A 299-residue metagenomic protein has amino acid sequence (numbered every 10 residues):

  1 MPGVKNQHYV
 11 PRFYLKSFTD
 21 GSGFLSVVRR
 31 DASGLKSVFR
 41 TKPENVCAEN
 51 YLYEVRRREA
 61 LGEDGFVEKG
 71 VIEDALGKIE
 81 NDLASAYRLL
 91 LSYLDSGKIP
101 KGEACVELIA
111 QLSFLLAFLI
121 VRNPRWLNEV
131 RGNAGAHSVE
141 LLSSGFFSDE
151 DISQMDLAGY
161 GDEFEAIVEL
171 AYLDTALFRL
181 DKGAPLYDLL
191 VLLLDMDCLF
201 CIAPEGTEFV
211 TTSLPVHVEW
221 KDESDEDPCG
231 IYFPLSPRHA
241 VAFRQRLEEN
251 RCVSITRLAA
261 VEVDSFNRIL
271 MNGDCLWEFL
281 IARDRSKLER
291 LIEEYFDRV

Functional and structural regions predicted by a protein language model:
M1-N6, V10-V299: Alpha-helical structural context detector biased toward long hydrophobic helices
